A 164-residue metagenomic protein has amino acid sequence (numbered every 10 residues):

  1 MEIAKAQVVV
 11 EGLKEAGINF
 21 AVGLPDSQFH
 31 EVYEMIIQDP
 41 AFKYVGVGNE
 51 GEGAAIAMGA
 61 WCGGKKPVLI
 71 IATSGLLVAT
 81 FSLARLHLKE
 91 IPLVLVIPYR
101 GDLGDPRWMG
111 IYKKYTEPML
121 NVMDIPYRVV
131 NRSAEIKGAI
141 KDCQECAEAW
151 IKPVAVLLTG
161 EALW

Functional and structural regions predicted by a protein language model:
M1-W164: Thiamine diphosphate
